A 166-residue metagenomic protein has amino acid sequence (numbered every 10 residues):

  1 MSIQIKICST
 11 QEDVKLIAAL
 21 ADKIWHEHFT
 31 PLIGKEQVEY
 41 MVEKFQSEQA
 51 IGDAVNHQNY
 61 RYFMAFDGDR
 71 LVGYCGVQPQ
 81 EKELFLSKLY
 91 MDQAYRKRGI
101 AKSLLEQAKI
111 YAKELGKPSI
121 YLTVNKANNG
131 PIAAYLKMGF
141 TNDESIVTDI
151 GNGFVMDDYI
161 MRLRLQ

Functional and structural regions predicted by a protein language model:
M1-Q4, S87, I120, D157: Short amphipathic alpha-helical segments
I3-V14, A18-A94, L105-Q107, Y111 (+3 more regions): Acetyl-CoA-dependent GNAT
D13, P118-I132, L136-M138, S145-Q166: C-terminal "cap" of GNAT-fold acetyltransferases
Y95-R98, G151: Glycine-rich phosphate-binding loop
R98, L115-P118: Short coil/turn segments at alpha/beta junctions that flank glycine-rich nucleotide-binding fingerprints
K102: Residues forming the Rossmann-fold NAD(P)(H) cofactor-binding site
